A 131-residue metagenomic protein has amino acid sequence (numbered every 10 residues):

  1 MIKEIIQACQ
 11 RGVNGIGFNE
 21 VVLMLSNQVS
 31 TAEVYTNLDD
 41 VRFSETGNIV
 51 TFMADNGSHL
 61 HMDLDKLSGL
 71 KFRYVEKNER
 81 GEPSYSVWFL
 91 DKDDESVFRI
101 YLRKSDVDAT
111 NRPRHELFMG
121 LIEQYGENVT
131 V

Functional and structural regions predicted by a protein language model:
M1-V131: Surface-exposed, interaction-prone regions used to assemble/regulate multi-protein complexes
